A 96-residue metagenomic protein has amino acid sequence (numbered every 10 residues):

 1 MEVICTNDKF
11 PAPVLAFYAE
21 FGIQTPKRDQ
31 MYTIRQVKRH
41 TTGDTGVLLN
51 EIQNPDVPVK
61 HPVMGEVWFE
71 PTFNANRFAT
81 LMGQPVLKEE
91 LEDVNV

Functional and structural regions predicted by a protein language model:
M1, A12, P85-V96: Short intrinsically disordered terminal tails
E2-A79, G83: Basic/aromatic-rich interaction segments and small domains that mediate binding to polyanionic partners
